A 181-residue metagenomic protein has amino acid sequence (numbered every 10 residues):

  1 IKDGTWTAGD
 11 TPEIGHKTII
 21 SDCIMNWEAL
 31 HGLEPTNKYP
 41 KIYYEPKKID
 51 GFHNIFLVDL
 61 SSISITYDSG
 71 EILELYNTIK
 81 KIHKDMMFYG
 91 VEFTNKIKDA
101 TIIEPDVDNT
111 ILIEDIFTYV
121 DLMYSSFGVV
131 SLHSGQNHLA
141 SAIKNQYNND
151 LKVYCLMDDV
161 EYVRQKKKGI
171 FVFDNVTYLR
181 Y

Functional and structural regions predicted by a protein language model:
I1-Y181: Catalytic machinery of carbohydrate-active enzymes, primarily nucleotide-sugar-dependent glycosyltransferases
